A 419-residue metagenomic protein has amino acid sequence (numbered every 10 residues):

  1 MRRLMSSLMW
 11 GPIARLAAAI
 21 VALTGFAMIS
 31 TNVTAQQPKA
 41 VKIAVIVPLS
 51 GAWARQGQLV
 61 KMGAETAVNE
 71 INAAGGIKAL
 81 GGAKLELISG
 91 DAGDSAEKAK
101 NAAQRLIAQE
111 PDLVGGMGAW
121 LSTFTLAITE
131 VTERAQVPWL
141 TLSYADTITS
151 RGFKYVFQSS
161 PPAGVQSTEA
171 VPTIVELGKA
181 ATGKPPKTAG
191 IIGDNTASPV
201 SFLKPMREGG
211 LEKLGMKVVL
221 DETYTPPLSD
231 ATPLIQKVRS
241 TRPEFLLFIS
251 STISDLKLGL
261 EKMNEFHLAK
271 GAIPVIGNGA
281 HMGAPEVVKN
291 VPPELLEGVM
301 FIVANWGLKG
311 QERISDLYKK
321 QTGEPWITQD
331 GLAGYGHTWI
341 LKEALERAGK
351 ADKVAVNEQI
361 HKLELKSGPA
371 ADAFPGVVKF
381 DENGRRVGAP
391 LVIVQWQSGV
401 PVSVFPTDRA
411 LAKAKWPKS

Functional and structural regions predicted by a protein language model:
R2-L4, I13-T24, A35-S419: Extracytosolic ligand-binding ectodomains
